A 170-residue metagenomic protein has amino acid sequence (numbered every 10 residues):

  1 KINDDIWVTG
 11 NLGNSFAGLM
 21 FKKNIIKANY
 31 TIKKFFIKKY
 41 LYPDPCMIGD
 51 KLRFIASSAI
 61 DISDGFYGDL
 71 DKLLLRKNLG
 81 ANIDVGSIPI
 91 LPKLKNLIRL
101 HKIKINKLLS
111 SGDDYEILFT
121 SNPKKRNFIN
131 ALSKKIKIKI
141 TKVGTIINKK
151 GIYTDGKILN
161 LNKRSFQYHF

Functional and structural regions predicted by a protein language model:
K1-F170: Helix-biased detector of long, well-ordered alpha-helical tracts
